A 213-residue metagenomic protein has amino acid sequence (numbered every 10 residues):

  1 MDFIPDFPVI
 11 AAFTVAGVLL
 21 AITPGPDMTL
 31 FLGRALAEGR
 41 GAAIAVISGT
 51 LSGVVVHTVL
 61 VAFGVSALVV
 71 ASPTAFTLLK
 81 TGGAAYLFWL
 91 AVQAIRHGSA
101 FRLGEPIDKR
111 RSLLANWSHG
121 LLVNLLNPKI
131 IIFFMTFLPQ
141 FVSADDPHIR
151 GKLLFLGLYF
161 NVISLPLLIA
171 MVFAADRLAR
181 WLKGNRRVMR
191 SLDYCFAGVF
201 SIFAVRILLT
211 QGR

Functional and structural regions predicted by a protein language model:
F3-T77, T136-L156, F160-N161, V172-A175 (+1 more regions): Juxtamembrane transmembrane-helix termini in multi-pass membrane transport proteins
V18, I22, V55-V56, V92 (+4 more regions): Hydrophobic/aromatic residues within the transmembrane alpha-helices of Major Facilitator Superfamily
G25, G39, N127-P128, N185: Short loop-to-helix capping motifs
S52-V56, W117, L121-I130, D193-F196: Select subsegments of transmembrane alpha-helices in polytopic membrane proteins, especially boundary-proximal
T58-A62, L126-I131, M135, V199-R213: Hydrophobic alpha-helical transmembrane segments in multi-pass integral membrane proteins
A71-A100, N161, L167-M171, A179-R213: Selective transmembrane alpha-helices of multi-pass membrane proteins
A94-V123, A179-G184: Cytosolic-biased juxtamembrane loops and peripheral soluble domains of multi-pass membrane proteins
